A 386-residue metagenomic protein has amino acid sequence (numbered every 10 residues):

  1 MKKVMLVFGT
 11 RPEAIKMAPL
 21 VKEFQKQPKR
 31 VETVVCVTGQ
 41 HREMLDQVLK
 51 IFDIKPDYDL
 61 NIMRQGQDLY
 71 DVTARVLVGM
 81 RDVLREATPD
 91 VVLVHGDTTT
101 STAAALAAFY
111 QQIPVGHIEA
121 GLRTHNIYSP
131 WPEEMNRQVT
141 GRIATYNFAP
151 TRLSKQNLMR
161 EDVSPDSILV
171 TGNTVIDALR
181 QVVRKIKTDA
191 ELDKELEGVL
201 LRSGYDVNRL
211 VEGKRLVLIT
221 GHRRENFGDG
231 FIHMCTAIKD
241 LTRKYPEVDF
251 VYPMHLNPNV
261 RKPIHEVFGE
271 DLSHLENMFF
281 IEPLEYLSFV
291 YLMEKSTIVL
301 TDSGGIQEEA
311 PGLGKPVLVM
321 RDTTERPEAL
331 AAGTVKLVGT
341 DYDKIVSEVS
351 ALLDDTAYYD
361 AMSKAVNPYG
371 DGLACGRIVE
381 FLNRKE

Functional and structural regions predicted by a protein language model:
M1-Y252, P258-E386: Nucleotide-activated sugar donor-binding and catalytic core shared by glycosyltransferases and related lipid-linked
